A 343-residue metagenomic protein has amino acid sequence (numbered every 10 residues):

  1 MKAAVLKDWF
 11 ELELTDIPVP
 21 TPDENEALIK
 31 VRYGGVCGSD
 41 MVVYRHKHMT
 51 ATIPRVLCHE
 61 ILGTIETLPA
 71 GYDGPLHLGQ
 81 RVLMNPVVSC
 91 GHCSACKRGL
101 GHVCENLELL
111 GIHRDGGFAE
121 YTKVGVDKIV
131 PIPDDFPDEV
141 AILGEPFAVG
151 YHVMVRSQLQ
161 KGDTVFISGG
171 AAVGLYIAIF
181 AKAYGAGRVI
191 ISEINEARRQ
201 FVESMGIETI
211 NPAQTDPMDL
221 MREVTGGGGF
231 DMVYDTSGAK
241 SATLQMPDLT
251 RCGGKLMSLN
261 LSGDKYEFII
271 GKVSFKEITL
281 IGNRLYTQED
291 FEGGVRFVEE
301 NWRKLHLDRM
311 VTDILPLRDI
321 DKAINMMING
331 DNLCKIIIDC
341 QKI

Functional and structural regions predicted by a protein language model:
A4-T21, G38-T67, L83-M84, G101-D115: N-terminal glycine-rich cofactor-binding segment
P20-G34, K47-S94, P133-D135: Glycine-rich beta-strand-centered segment in the early N-terminal region that forms part of a ligand/cofactor-binding
C90-S168, L305: NAD(P)H dinucleotide-binding glycine-rich loop of Rossmann-like/cofactor-binding domains, especially the beta1-alpha1
F136-Q214, D219: Mid-domain Rossmann-like dinucleotide-binding core that forms the NAD(H)/NADP(H) cofactor-binding site
S157, Q200-T279: Glycine-rich cofactor phosphate-binding loops and adjacent beta1-alpha1 units of small-molecule cofactor enzyme domains
G162, G206, G229-F230, L307 (+1 more regions): Local beta-strand N-terminus motif with an aromatic residue
I194-N195, S262, Y286: Residues in the short beta-alpha loop(s) of Rossmann-like NAD(P)-binding domains
T215, L244-D248, Q288, E292-I343: C-terminal hydrophobic helical "lid"/dimerization subdomain of Rossmann-like NAD(P)H-dependent oxidoreductases
